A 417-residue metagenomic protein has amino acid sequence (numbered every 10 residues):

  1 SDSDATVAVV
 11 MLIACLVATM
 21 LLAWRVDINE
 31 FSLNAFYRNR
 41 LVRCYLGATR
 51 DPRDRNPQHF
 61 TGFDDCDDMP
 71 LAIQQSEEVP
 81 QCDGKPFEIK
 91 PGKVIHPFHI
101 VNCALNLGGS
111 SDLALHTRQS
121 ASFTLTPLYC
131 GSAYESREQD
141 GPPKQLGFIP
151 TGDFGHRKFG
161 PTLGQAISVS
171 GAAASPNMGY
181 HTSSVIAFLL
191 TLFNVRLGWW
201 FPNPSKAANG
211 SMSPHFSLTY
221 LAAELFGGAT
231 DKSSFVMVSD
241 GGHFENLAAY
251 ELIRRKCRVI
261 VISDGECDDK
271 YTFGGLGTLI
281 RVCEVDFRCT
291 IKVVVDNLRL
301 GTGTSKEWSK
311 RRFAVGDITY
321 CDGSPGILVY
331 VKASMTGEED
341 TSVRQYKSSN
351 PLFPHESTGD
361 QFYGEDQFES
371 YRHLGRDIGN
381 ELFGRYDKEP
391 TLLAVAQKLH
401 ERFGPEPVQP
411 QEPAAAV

Functional and structural regions predicted by a protein language model:
S1-V417: Patatin-like phospholipase A catalytic core
